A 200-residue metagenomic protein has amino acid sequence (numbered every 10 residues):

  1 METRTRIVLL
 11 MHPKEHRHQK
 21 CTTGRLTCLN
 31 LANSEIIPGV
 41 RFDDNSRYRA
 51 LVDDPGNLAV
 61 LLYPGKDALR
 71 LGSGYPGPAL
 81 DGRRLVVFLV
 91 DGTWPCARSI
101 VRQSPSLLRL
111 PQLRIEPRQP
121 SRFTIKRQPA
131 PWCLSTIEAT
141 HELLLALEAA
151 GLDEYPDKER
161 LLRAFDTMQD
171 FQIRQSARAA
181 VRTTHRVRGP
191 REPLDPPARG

Functional and structural regions predicted by a protein language model:
M1-R6: Cys/His-rich short segments
I7-M11, V87-L89: Short glycine-rich or small-residue beta-strand-to-loop segments that form or flank ligand, phosphate, metal/Fe-S
V8, E35-I37, L113: General small-molecule cofactor/ligand-binding pocket signal
H12, R17-H18, E35-P38: SAM cofactor-binding core of SAM-dependent methyltransferases, primarily the Rossmann-like beta-alpha-beta module
K14-E15, R41, D67, I115-P120: Short, acidic/turn-prone active-site loops that include or flank metal/cofactor- and phosphate-binding residues
H18-L29: Histidine-anchored nucleotide/phosphate-binding helix
L31-R102, S106: S-adenosyl-L-methionine/SAH cofactor-binding core of RNA-modifying enzymes
V86-V87, W94-G200: C-terminal folded domains that constitute the principal catalytic or ligand-binding module of multi-domain proteins
